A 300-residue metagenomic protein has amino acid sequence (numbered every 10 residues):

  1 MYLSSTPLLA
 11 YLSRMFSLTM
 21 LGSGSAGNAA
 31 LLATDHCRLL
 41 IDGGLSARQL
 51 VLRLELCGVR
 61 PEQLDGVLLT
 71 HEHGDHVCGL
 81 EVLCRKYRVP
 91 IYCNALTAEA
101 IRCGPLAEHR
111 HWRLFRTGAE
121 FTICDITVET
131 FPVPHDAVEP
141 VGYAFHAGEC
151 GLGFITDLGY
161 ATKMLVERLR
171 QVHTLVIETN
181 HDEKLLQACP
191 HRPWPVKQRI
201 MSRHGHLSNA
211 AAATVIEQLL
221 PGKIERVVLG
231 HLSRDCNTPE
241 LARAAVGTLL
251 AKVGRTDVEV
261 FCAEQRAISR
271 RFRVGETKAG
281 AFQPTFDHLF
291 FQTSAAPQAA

Functional and structural regions predicted by a protein language model:
A10-C57, V141-D157, T174: Conserved beta-strand hairpin/beta-sheet module of binuclear metal-dependent hydrolase folds, prominently
T19-A29, T70-L80, R102, V128-T130: Structured catalytic core of nucleotide-sugar glycosyltransferases
A26, G74-V77, A98-A100, A137-V138 (+4 more regions): Active-site environment of divalent metal-dependent phosphoester hydrolases
I41-G44, L64-E72, Y92-A95, G153-D157 (+3 more regions): Active-site neighborhood of phospho(di)ester-bond hydrolases with catalytic His/Asp-centered motifs
A47-C93: Active-site metal-binding motif and surrounding structural segment of the metallo-beta-lactamase
A95-G142, H146-C150: Metallo-beta-lactamase
K163-A263: Cap/insert and terminal regions of metallo-dependent hydrolase folds
E240-A300: C-terminal regulatory/interaction regions
